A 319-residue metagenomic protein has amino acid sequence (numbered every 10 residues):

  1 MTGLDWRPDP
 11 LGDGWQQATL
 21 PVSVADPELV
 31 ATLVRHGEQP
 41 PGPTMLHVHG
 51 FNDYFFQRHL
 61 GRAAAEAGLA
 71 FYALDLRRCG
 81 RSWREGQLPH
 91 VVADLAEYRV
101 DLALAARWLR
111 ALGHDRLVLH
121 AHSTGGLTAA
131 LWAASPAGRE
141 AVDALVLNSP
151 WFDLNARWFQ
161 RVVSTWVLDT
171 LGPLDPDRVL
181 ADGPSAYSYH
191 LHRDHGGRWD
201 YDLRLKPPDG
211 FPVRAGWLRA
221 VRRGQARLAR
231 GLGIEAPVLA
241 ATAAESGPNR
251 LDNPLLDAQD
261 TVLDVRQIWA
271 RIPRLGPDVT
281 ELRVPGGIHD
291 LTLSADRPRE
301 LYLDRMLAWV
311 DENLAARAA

Functional and structural regions predicted by a protein language model:
M1-Q39: N-terminal cap/lid segment of alpha/beta-hydrolase-fold proteins
G42-G50: Short beta-strand element of the alpha/beta-hydrolase
N52, G80-R116, P298-Y302: Catalytic nucleophile-loop/oxyanion-hole region of alpha/beta-hydrolase and closely related hydrolase-like folds
D53-G61, A65-G86: Conserved alpha/beta-hydrolase
T124, T128-V213: Alpha/beta-hydrolase-fold enzymes
V179-V279: Serine-hydrolase catalytic core
D278-A319: Catalytic active-site module of serine/aspartate enzymes centered on a nucleophile-bearing elbow/loop
